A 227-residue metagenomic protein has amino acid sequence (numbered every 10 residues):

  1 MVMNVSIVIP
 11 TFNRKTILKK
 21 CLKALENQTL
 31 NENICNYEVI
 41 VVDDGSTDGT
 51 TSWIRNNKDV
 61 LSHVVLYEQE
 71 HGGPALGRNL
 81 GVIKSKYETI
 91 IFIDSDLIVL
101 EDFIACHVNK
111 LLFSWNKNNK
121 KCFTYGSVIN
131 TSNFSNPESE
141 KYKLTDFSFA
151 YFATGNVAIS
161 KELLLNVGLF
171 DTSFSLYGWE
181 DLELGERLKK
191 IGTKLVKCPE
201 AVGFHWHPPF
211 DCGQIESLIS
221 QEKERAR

Functional and structural regions predicted by a protein language model:
V5-I17, C21, Q28, V42 (+1 more regions): A conserved hydrophobic helix/loop-capping motif in glycosyltransferases and polysaccharide synthases
A24, D43-S52, D94-L97: A conserved acidic beta->alpha catalytic loop
A24-C35: Short, acidic, metal-binding catalytic loop of nucleotide-sugar glycosyltransferases
Q69-S85: Glycine-rich, basic loop-to-helix element that forms the pyrophosphate-binding segment of sugar-nucleotide handling
I90: Short aromatic/hydrophobic "clamp" motif used to bind/position activated sugar donors
D102-N136: Conserved donor NDP-sugar-binding/catalytic core segment of glycosyltransferases
V157, L163-G168, F174-V202: A short, conserved alpha-helix in the catalytic core of glycosyltransferases
E200-G203, Q214-R227: Catalytic core of nucleotide-sugar-dependent glycosyltransferases
